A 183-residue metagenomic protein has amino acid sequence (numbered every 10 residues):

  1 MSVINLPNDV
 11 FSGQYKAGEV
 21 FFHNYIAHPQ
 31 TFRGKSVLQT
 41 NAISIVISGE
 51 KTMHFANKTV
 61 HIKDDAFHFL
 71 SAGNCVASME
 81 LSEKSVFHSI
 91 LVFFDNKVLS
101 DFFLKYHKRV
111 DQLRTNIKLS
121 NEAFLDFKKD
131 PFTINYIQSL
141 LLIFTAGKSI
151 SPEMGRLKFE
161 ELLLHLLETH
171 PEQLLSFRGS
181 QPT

Functional and structural regions predicted by a protein language model:
M1-G18, F32: A short, N-terminal "cap"/entry segment at the start of jelly-roll beta-barrel domains of the cupin/DSBH fold
S2-L6, V10, V98, F132-N135 (+2 more regions): Exposed alpha-helical structural elements
D9-Q14, F102, S139, I143 (+2 more regions): Residues that form generic nucleotide/phosphate-binding pockets
Y15-R114: N-terminal regulatory/effector-sensing and dimerization cores that precede helix-turn-helix DNA-binding domains
P29, K35, K51, S85 (+3 more regions): Residues at structural and domain junctions
Y106-E160, H165, Q173: Amphipathic alpha-helical segments enriched in hydrophobic/aromatic residues interleaved with Lys/Arg
R178-T183: Short, intrinsically disordered, charge-balanced linker/junction segments flanking boundaries in proteins
